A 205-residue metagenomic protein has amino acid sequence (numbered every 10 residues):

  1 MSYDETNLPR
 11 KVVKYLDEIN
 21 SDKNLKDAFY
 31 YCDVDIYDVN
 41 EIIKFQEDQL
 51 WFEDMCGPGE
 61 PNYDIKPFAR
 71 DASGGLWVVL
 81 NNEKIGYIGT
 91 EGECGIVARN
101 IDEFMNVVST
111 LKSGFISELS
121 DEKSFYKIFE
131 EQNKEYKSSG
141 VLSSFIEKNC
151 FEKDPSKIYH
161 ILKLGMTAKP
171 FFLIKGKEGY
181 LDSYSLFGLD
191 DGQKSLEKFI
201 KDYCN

Functional and structural regions predicted by a protein language model:
M1-E83, Y87, E122-K123, Y136-N205: A surface-exposed partner-binding patch
G86-Y126: Compact, glycine/acidic-enriched structural inserts
F125-E135: Hydrophobic alpha-helical interaction segments
